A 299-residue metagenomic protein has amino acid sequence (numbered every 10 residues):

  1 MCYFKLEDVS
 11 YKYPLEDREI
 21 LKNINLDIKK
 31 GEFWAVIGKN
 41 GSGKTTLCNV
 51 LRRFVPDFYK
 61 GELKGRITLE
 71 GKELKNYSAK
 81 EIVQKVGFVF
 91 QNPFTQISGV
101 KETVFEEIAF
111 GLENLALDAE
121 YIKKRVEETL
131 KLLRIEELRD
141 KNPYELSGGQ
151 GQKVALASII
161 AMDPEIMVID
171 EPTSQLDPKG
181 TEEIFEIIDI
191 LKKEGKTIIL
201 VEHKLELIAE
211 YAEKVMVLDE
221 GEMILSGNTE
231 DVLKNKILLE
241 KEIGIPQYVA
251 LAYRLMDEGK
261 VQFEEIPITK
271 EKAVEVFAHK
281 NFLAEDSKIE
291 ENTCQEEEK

Functional and structural regions predicted by a protein language model:
K60-K72: Conserved ABC transporter NBD signature motif
A109, E113, E120-L138: Conserved ABC ATPase "signature" region
N142-L146, Q150: Conserved ABC ATPase signature
M167-D170: Catalytic Walker B motif of ABC-type/P-loop ATPase nucleotide-binding domains
E202-H203: H-loop/switch region of ABC-family ATPase nucleotide-binding domains
E220-G221: Conserved ABC ATPase "signature" C-loop
L238-K299: ABC ATPase nucleotide-binding domains
